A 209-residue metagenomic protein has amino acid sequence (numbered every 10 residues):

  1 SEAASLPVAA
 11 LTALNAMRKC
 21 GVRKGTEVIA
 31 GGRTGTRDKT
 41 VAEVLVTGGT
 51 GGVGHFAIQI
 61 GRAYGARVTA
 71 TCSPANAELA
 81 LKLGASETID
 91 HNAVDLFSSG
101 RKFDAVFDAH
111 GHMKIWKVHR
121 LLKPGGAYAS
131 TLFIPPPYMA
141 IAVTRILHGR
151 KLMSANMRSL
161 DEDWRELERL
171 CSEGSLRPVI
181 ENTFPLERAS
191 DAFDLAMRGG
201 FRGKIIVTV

Functional and structural regions predicted by a protein language model:
S1-V209: Terminal helix/beta-alpha structural elements that buttress the NAD(P)+-binding lobe
